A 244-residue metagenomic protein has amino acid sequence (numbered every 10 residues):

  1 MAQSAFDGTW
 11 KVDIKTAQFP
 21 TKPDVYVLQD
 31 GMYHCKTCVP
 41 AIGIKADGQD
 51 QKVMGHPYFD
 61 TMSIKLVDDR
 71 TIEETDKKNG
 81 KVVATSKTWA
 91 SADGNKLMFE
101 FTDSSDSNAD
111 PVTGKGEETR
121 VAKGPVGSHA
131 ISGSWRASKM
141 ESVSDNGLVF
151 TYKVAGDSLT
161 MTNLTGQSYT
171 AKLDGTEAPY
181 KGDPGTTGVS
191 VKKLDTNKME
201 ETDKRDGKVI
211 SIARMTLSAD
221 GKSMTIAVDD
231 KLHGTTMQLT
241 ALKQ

Functional and structural regions predicted by a protein language model:
Q3-Q244: Hydrophobic small-molecule pocket/channel-lining residues, especially in calycin-type beta-barrels
